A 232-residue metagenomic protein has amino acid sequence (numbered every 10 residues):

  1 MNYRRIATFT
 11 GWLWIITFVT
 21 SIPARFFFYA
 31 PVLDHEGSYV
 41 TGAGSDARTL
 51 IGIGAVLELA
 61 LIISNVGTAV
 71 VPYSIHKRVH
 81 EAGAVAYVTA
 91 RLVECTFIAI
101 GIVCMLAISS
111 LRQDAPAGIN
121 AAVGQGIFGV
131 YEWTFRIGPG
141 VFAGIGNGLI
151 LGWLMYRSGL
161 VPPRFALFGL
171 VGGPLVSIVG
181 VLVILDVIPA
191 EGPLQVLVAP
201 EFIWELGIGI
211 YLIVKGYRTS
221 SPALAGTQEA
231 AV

Functional and structural regions predicted by a protein language model:
M1-V232: Hydrophobic, aromatic-enriched alpha-helical segments typical of multi-pass transmembrane helices
